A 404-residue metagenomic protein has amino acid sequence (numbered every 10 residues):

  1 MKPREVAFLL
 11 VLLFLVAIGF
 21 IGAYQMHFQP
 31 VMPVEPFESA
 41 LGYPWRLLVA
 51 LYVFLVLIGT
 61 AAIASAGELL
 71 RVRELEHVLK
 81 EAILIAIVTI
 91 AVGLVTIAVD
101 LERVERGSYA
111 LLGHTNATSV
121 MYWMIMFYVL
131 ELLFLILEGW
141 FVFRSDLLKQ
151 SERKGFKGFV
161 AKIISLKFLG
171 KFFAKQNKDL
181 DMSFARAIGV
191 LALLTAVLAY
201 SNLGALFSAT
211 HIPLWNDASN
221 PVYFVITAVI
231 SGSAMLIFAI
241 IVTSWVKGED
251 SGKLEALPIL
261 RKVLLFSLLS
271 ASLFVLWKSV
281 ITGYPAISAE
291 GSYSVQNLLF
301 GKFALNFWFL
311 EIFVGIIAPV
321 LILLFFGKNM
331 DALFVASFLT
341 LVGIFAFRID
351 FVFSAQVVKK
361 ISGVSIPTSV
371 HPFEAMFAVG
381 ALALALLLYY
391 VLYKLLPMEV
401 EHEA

Functional and structural regions predicted by a protein language model:
M1-G59, A66, S354-Q356, E403: N-terminal signal-anchor module of multipass membrane proteins
V6, L10-Y24, V72-E74, L112 (+8 more regions): Long, contiguous internal "core" modules enriched in hydrophobic/ aromatic residues
Y24-E35, G67-L79, L101-E105, A110 (+4 more regions): Juxtamembrane/interface segments at transmembrane-helix termini
Y43-R106, V120-F127, F134: Membrane helical hairpin/interfacial module
A61, V88, V95, E102 (+8 more regions): Residues within alpha-helical transmembrane segments of multi-pass membrane proteins, especially transporters, ion
I90-E105, F173-D181, A346-S362: Hydrophobic alpha-helical transmembrane segments of integral membrane proteins
A110-H114, Y293-L299, V357-E374: Short, membrane-exposed interhelical loops at transmembrane-helix boundaries
W277, L305-F309, I317-A336, L341-V357 (+1 more regions): Intrinsically disordered cytosolic tails
